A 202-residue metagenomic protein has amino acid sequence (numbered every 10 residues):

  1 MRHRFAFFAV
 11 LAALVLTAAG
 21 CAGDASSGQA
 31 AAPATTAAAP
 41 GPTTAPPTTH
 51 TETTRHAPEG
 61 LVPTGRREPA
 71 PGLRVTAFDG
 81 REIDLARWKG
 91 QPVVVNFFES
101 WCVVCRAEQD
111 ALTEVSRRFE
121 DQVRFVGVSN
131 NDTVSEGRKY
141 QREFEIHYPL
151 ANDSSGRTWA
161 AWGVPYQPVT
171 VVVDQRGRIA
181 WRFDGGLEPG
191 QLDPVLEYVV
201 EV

Functional and structural regions predicted by a protein language model:
M1-A9: Bacterial N-terminal signal peptides that target proteins for export
L16-G20: C-terminal motif of bacterial Sec signal peptides marking the signal peptidase cleavage site
C21-A25, V103: Bacterial signal peptide processing site
P33-T54: Extracellular mucin-like PTS domains
H50-L85: N-terminal "domain-start" segment that seeds a small globular fold
I83-R106: Short active-site neighborhood of thiol/selenol oxidoreductases, capturing the structured segment around
R106-F144, S154-A160: Structural microenvironment flanking redox-active thiols in thiol-disulfide oxidoreductases
K139-I146, S154-E201: Thiol/disulfide oxidoreductase modules built on the thioredoxin-like
